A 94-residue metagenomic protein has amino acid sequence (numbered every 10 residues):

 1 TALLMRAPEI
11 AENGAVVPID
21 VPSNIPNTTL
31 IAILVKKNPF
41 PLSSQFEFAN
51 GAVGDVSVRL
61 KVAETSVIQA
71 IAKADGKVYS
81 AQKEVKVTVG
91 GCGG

Functional and structural regions predicted by a protein language model:
T1-I10, F46: Transition segment at domain starts
R6, P18-N24: Short edge beta-strand/loop segments characteristic of extracellular beta-sandwich folds
L30-L34: Beta-strand signatures of extracellular beta-sandwich domains
K37-V62: An anionic, turn-rich surface loop/hairpin at beta-sheet edges that serves as a generic interaction/coordination patch
A63-V67: Extracellular Ig-like/FN3 beta-sandwich strand-entry sites
D75-Q82: Short acidic/polar inter-strand loop motif in beta-rich domains
E84-G90: Short beta-strand edge segments in extracellular beta-sheet folds
